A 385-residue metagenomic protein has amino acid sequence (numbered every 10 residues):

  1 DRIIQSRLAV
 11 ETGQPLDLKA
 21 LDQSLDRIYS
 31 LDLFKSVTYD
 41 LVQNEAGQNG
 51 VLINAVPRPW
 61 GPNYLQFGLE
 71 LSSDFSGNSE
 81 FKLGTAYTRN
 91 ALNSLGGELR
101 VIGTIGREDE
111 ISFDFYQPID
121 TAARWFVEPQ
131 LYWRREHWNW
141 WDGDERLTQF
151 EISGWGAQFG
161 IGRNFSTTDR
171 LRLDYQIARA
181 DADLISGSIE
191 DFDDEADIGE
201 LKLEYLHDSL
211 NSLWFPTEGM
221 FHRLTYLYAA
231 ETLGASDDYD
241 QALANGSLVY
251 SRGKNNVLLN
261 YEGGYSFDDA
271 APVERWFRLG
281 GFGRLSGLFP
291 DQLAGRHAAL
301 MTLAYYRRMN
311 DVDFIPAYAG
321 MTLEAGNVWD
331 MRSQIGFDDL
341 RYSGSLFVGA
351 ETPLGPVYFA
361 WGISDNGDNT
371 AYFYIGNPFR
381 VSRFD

Functional and structural regions predicted by a protein language model:
R2-V10: Acidic/histidine-rich, surface-exposed loop or edge segments in extracytoplasmic proteins
L8, K82-A86, R100-V101, D114-Y116 (+1 more regions): C-terminal transmembrane beta-barrel domains of outer membrane proteins
A9, Q14-S212, M220, F277-G283 (+2 more regions): Gram-negative/organellar outer-membrane beta-barrel architecture
D193-D197, S212-P216, G234-D238, S251: Short, contiguous, pocket-lining structural segments that sit at or immediately flank catalytic/ligand-binding sites
